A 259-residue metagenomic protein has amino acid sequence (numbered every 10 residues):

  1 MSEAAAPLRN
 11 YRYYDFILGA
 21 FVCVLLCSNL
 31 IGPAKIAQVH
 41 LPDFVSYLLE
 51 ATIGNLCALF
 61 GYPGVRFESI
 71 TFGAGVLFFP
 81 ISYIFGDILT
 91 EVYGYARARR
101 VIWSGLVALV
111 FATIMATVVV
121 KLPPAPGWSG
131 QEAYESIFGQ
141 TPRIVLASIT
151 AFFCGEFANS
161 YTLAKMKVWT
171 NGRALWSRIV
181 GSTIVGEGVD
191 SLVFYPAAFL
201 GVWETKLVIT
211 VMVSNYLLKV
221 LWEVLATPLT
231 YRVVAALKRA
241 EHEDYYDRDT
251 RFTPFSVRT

Functional and structural regions predicted by a protein language model:
E3-A20: N-terminal membrane topogenic signal
V22-Q38: Alpha-helical transmembrane segments of multi-pass membrane proteins
G32, I36, A112-V120, G155 (+4 more regions): Alpha-helical transmembrane segments and their lipid-water interface positions in multi-pass membrane proteins
L77-I88: Central hydrophobic cores of alpha-helical transmembrane segments in multi-pass inner-membrane proteins across all
V118-R143: Membrane-interface interhelical connector segments
W169-G188: Internal alpha-helical transmembrane segments of multi-pass membrane proteins
L218-H242: Membrane-helix cytosolic exit motif
V233-T259: Short, highly charged, low-complexity non-transmembrane loops/tails of multi-pass membrane proteins
